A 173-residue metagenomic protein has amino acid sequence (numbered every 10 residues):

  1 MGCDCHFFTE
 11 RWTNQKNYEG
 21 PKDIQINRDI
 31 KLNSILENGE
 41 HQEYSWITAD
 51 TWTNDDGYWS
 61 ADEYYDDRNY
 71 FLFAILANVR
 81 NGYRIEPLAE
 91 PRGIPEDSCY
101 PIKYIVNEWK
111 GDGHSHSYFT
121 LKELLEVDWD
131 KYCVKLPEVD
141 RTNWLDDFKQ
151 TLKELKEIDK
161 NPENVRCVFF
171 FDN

Functional and structural regions predicted by a protein language model:
M1-N164, F171-N173: Acidic (Asp/Glu-rich) sequence patches and key acidic residues that form negatively charged surfaces used
